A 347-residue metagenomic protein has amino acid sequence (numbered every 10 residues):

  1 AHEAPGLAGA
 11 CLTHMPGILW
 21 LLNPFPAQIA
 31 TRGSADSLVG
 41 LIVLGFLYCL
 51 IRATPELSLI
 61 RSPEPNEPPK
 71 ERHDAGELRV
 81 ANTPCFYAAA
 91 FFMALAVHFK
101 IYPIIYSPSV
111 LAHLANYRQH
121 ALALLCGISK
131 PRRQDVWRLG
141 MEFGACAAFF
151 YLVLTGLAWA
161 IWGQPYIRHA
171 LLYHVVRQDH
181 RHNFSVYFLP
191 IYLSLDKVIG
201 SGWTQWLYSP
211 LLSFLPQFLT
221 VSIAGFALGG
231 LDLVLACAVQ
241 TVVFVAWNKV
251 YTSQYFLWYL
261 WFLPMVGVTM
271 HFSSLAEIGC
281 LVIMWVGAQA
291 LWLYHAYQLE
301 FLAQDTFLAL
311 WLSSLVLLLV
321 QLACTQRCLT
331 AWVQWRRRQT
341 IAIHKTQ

Functional and structural regions predicted by a protein language model:
A1-A170, S209-Q347: Multi-pass membrane glycosyltransferase architecture that uses lipid-linked
E56, W159, R177, L193-K197 (+2 more regions): A structural signal for alpha-helix termini and helix-coil/disorder junctions
L157-Y192: Extracytoplasmic catalytic-loop and juxtamembrane helix elements of membrane-embedded, polyprenol/dolichol-linked
H182-L228: PAPS-dependent sulfotransferase catalytic domain
